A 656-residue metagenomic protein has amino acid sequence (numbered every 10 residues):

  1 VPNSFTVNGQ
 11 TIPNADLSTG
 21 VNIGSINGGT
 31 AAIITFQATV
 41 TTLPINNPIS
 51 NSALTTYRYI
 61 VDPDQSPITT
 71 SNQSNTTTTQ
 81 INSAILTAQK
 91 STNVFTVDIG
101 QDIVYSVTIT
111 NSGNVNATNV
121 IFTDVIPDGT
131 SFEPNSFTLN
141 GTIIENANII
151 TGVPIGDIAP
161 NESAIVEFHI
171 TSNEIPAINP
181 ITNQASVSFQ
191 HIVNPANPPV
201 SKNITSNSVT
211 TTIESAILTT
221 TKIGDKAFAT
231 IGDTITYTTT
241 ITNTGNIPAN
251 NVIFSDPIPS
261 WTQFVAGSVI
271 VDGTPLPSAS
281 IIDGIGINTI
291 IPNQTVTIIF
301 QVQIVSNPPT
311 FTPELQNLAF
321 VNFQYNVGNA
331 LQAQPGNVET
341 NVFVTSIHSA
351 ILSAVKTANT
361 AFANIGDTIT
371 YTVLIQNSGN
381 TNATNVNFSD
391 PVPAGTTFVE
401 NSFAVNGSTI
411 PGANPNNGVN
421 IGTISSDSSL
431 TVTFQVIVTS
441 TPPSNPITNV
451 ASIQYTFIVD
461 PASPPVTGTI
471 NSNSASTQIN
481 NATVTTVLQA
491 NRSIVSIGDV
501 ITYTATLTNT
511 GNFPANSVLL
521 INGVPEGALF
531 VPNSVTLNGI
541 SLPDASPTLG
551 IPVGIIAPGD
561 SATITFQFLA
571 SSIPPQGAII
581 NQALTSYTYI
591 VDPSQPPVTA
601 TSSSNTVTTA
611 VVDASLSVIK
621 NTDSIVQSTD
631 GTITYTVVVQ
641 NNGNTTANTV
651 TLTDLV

Functional and structural regions predicted by a protein language model:
V1-V656: Exported/extracytosolic protein signature
